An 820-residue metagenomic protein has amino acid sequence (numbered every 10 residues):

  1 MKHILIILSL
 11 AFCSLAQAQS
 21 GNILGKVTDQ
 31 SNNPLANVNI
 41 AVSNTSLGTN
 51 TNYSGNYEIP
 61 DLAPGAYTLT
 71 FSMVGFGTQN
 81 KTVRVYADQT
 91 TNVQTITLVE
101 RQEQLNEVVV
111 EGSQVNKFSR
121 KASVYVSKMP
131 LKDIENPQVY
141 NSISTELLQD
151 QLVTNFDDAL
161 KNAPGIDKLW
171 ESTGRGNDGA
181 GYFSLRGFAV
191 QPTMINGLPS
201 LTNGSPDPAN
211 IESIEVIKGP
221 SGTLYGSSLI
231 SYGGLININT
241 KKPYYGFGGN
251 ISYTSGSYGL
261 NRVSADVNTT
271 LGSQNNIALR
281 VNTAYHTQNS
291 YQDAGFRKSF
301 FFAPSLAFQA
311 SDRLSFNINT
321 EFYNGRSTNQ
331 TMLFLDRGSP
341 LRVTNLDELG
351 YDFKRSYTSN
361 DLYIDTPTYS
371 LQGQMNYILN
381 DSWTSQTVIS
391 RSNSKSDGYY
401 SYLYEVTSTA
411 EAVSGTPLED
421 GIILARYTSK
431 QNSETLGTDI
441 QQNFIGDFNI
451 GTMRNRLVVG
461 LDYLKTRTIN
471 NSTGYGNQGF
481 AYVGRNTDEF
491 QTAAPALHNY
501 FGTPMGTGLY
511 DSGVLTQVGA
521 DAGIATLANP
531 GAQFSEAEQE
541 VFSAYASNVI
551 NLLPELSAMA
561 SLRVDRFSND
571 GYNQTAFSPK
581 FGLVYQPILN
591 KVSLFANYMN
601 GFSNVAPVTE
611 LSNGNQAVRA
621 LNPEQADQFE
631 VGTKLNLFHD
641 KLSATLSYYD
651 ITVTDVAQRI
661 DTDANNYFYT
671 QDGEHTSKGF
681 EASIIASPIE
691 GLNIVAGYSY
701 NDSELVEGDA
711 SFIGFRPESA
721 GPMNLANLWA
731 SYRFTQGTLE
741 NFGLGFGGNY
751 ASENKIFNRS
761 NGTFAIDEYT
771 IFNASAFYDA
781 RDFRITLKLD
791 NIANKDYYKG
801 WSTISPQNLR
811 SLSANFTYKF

Functional and structural regions predicted by a protein language model:
K117, S142-T145, A159-A163, K168 (+1 more regions): Periplasmic plug
N210-E212, S221-F302, A310-L314, Y369 (+1 more regions): Outer-membrane beta-barrel translocator/receptor signature
H286, S290, S305-Q309, R313-I378 (+4 more regions): Acidic/polar loop-and-plug regions of large Gram-negative outer-membrane beta-barrel proteins
S311, T435, R454-V458, D462-T466 (+1 more regions): Structural signature of Gram-negative outer-membrane beta-barrels, strongest in the C-terminal barrel of TonB-dependent
R326-S339, T344, Y585-E630, L635 (+4 more regions): Surface-exposed extracellular loop regions of Gram-negative outer-membrane beta-barrel proteins, predominantly
I378-N380, T384-S390, S394-Y400, P623-S687 (+3 more regions): Membrane-embedded beta-barrel scaffold of Gram-negative outer-membrane proteins
S429, S433, I445, L457 (+2 more regions): Conserved C-terminal beta-signal and adjacent last beta-strands/turns of outer-membrane beta-barrel proteins
P554-E555, D650-T652, T670-R759, N815-K819: Gram-negative outer-membrane beta-barrel transporters
